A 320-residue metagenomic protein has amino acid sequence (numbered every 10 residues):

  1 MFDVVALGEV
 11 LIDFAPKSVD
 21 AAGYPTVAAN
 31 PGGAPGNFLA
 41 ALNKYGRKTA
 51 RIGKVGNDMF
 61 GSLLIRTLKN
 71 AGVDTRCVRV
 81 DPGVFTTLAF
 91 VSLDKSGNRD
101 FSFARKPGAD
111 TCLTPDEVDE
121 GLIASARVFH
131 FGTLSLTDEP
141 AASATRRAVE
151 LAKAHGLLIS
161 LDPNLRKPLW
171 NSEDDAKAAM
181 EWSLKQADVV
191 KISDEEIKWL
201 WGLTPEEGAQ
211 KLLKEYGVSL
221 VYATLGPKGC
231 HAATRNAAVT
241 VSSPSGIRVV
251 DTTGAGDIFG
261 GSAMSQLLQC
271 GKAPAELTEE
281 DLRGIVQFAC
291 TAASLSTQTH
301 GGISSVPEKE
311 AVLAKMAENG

Functional and structural regions predicted by a protein language model:
M1-D74, L113: Glycine-rich phosphate/adenosyl-contacting loop at the front of the ribokinase-like
M1-V5, E150, P205-G320: Conserved phosphate-binding/catalytic region of the ribokinase-like
V10, L134, P163, I258: Active-site metal-binding loops of divalent metal-dependent hydrolases
N43, K69, E150-A154, L184: Anion (oxyanion) recognition and catalysis
K48-T133, L313-G320: Conserved N-terminal subdomain of the carbohydrate kinase-like
R51, I159-L161, V190: Hydrophobic faces of well-ordered beta-strands that scaffold small-molecule active sites in alpha/beta enzyme cores
K106, L134, N164-P168, E195 (+1 more regions): Active-site beta-loop-alpha junctions enriched in small/polar residues
H155, L169-T240: Conserved phosphate/ATP/ADP-binding segment of small-molecule kinases
